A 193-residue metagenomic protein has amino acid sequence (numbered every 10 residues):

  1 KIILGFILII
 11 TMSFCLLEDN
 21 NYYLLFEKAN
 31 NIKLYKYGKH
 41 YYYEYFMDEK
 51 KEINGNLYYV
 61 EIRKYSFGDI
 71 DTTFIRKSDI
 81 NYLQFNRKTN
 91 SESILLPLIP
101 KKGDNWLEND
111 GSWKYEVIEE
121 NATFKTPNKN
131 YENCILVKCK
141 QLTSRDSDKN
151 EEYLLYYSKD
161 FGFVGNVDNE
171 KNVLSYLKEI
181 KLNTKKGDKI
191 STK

Functional and structural regions predicted by a protein language model:
I2-M12: Sec-dependent N-terminal signal peptides
C15-K193: Conserved functional acidic sites
